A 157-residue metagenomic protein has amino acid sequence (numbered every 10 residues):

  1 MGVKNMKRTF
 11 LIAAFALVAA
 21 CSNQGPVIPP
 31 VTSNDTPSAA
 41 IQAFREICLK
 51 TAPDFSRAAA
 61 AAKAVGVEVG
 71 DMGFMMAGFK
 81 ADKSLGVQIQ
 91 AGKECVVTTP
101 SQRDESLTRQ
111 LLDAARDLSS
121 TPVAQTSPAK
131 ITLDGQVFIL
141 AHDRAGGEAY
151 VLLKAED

Functional and structural regions predicted by a protein language model:
M1-A19: Sec-dependent bacterial lipoprotein signal peptides
C21-Q24: Bacterial signal peptide processing site
T32-S84: N-terminal secretory signal peptides
Q42-A52, Q110-L112, D134, D157: Interaction-mediating elements
S56-A60, F79-L133: Long, charged/polar, surface-exposed segments that mediate recognition or autoinhibition
D134-G147, L152-K154: Short, exposed beta-strand-loop hairpins at the edges of beta-sheets in extracellular/periplasmic proteins
